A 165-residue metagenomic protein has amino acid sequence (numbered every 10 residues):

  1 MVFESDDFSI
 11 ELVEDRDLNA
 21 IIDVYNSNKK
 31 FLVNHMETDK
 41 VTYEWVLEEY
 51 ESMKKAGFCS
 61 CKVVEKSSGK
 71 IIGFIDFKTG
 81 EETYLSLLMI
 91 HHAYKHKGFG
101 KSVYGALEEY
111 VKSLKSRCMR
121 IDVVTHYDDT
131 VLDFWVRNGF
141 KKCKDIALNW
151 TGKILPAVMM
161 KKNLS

Functional and structural regions predicted by a protein language model:
F3, F8, L12-L18, I22-K95 (+4 more regions): Acetyl-CoA-dependent GNAT
G98: Glycine-rich phosphate-binding loop
K101, H126-K144: Conserved active-site alpha-helix within GNAT-family acetyltransferase domains
V111-V123: Conserved GNAT acetyl-CoA-binding A-motif
I121-L132, N149-K153: Conserved beta-strand-loop-alpha-helix junction that forms the acyl-donor binding cleft
D122, G152-S165: Terminal substrate-recognition subdomain of acyl/acetyltransferases
